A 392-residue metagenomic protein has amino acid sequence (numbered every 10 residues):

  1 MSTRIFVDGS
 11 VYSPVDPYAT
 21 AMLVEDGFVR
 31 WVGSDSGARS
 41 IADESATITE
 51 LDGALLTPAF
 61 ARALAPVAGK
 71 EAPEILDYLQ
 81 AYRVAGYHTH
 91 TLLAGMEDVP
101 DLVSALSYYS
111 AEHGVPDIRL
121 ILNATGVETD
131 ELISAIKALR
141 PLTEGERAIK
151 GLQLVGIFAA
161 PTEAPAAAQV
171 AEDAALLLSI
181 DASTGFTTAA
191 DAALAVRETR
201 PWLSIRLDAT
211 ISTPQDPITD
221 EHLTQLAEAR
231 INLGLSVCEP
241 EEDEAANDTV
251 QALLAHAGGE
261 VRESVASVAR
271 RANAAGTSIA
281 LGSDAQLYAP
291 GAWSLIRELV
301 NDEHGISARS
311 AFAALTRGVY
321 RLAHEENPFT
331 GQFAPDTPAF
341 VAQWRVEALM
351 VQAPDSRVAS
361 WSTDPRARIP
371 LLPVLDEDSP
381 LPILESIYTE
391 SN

Functional and structural regions predicted by a protein language model:
M1-I41, R62, A68-H90, A94 (+2 more regions): Active-site microenvironment of metallo-dependent hydrolases
G37-T57: Active-site metal-binding motif and surrounding structural segment of the metallo-beta-lactamase
A59-A65, H90-L92, P116-N123, K150-A159 (+5 more regions): Hydrophobic faces of well-ordered beta-strands that scaffold small-molecule active sites in alpha/beta enzyme cores
G95-W202, T219, Q225-E228: Metal-coordinating catalytic core of metallo-dependent amide/deamination hydrolases
V103, D130, G185-V196, I218-L223 (+2 more regions): Histidine/acidic-residue-rich catalytic or RNA/ligand-binding cores of hydrolases and nuclease-related proteins
L152-P161, S204-I218, H222, A229-E239 (+1 more regions): Phosphate/diphosphate-binding loops
A171-L177, A182-R197, I205-L223, A229-R230 (+3 more regions): Long hydrophobic segments that form regular secondary structure
L178-F186, G234-C238, A272-I296, D336: Short acidic/histidine-rich active-site segments
